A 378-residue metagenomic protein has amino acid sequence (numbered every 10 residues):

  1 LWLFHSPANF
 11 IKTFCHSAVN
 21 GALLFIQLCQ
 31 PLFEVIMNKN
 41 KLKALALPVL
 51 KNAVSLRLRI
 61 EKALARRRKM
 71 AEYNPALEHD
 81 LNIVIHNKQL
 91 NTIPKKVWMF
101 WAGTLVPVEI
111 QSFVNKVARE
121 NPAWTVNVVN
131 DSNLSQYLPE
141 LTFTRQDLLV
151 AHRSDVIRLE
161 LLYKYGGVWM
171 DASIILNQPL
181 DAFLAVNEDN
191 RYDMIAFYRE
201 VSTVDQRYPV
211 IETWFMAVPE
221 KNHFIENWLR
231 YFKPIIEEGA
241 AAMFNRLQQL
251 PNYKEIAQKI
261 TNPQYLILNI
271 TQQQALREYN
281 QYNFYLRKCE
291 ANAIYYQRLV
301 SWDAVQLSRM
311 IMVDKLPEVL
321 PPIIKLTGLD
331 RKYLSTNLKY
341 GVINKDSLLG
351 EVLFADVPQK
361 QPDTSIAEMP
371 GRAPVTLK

Functional and structural regions predicted by a protein language model:
M37-S154, A172-K378: Glycosyltransferase-associated regions of secretory-pathway enzymes, highlighting luminal stem/catalytic domains
D155-G167: Small-residue hinge/turn detector
